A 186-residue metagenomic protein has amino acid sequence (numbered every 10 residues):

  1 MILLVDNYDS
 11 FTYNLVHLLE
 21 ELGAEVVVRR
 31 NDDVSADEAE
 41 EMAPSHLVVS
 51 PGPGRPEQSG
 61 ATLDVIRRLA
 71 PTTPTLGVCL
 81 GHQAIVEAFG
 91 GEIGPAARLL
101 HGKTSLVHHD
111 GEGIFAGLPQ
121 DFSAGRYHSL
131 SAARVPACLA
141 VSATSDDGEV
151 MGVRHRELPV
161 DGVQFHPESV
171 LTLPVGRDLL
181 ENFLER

Functional and structural regions predicted by a protein language model:
M1, A24-E25, S45-H46, P74-L76 (+3 more regions): Structural signature of beta-strand start/N-cap positions in the alpha/beta core of ABC transporter nucleotide-binding
M1-P71, L80, V175-R186: N-terminal beta1-alpha1 cap of cysteine-dependent amidohydrolase-like domains
V26-V28, I93, V141: Generic structural signal for residues in well-ordered beta-strands
P44-A116, S123: Cysteine-nucleophile active-site neighborhood
C79, H128, H166: Histidine-centered divalent metal-coordination motifs
G113-E157: Catalytic beta-strand/loop cores that center a nucleophilic Ser/Cys/Thr and support acyl-enzyme chemistry
D146-R186: A glycine-centered loop/beta-turn motif at secondary-structure junctions
